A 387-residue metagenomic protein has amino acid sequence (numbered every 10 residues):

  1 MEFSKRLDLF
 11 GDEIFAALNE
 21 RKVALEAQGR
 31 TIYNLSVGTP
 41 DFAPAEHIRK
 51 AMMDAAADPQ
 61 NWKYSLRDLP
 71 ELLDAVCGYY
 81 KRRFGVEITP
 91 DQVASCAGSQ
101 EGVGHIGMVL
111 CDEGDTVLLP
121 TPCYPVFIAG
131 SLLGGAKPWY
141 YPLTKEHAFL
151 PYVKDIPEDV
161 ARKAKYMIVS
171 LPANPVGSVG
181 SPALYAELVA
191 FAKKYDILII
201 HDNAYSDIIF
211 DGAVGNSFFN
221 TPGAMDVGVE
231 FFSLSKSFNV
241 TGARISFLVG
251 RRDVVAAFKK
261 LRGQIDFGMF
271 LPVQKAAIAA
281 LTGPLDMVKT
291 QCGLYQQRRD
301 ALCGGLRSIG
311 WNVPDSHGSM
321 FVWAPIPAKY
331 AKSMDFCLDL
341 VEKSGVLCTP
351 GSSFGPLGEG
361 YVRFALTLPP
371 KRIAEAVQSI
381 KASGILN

Functional and structural regions predicted by a protein language model:
E2-G98, H105, A280-G283, L386-N387: N-terminal small-domain helix-loop-helix segment of the aminotransferase-like
L25, G134, K194-Y195, I309 (+1 more regions): Helix C-cap/helix->beta junction micro-motif
R82, A328-K332, D339-T349, F354-N387: PLP-dependent enzyme catalytic core of the Aspartate aminotransferase-like
V109-S131: Conserved PLP-anchoring active-site segment centered on the Schiff-base-forming lysine
D115, A136, K194-I197, M225-D226: A short helix->loop->beta-strand "cap" motif at the edges of active sites that frequently abuts
T144-G212, N216: Active-site phosphate-binding strand-loop segment of PLP-dependent enzymes
M225-Q296, D300, G304-G305, S383-I385: Conserved core segment of the aminotransferase class I/II
I278, L294-C303, V313-P325, G358: Conserved glycine-rich beta-strand-loop-beta hairpin in the small C-terminal domain of fold type I
